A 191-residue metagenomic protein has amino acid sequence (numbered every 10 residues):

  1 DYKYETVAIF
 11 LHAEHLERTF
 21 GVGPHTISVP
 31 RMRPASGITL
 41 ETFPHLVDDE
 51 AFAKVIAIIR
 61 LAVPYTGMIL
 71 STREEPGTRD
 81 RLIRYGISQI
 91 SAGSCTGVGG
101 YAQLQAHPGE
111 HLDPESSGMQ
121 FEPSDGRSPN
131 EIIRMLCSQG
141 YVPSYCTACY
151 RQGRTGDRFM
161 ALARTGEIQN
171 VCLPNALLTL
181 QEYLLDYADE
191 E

Functional and structural regions predicted by a protein language model:
D1-I38, D48-G77, R84, Q89-G100: Conserved C-terminal portion of the radical SAM core fold that forms the substrate/S-adenosylmethionine-binding
T39-D48, P114-F121: Glycine-rich tight-turn/loop motif centered on a GG-T
D80, Y85-S88, S94-E191: Radical SAM enzyme core and accessory elements
